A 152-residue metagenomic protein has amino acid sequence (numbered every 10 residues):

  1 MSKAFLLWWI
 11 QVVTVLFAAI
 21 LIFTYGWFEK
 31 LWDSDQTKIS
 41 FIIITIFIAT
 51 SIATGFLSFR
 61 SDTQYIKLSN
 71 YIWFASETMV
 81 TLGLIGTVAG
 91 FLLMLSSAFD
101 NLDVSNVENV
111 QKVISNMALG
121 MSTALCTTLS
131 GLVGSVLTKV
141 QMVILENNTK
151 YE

Functional and structural regions predicted by a protein language model:
M1-E152: Hydrophobic alpha-helical transmembrane segments of small proteolipidic membrane proteins, enriched in energy-coupled
